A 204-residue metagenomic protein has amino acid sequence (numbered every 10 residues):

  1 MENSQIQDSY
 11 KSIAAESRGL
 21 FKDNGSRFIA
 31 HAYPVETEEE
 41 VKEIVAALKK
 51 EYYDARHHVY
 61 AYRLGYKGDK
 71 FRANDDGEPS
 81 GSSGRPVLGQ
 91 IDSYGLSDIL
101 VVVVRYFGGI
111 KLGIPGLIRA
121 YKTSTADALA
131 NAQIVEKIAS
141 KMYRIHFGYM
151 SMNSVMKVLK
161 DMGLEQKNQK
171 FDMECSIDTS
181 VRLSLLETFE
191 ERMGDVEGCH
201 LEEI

Functional and structural regions predicted by a protein language model:
M1-S82, N168, E202-I204: C-terminal regulatory domains involved in ligand/effector binding and gene-expression control
S83-N131: Active-site beta-strand/loop microenvironment that shapes enzyme catalytic pockets
Q133-Y149: Short glycine-/aliphatic-rich beta-strand segments at the starts of folded cytosolic domains
H146-L164: Short amphipathic alpha-helix segments
V155-D161, E187-E197: Short amphipathic alpha-helices in soluble, non-transmembrane regions that often serve as interface/regulatory elements
F171-E174: N-terminal positively charged helical leader segments and presequences
T179, L185-T188: Terminal, non-globular segments
